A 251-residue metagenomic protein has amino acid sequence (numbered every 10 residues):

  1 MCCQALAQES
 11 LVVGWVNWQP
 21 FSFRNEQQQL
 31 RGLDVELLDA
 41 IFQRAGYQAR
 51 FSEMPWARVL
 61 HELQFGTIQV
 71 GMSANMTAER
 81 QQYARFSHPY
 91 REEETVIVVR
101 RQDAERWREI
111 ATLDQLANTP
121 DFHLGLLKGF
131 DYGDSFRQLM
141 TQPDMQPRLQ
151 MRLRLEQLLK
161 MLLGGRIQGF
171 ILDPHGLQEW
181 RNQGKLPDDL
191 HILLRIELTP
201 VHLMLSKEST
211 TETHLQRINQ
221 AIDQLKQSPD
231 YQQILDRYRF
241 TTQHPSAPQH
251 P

Functional and structural regions predicted by a protein language model:
A7-Q82, M151-R152, I218, R237: Extracytoplasmic small-molecule ligand-binding "clamshell" domains of the periplasmic binding protein/Venus flytrap
L11-N17, S22-F23, R31, A111-Y132: Short loop->beta-strand "edge-of-pocket" segments that line small-molecule binding or catalytic clefts across diverse
W15-Q19, E93-T95, Q183-N219, T241-H250: Periplasmic-binding protein-like
V35-A45, Q102-I110, D114-H123, L203-Y238: Extended ligand-binding regions for polar small-molecule ligands
L38-Y47, Q115-D121, L126-R152, L159 (+2 more regions): Ligand-binding cleft/hinge of the Venus flytrap
F51-N118, G129-Y132, L194-I196: Acidic, polar ligand-binding/catalytic clefts
A57-Q69, R85, D114-Q115, L155-G176 (+1 more regions): Short helices/loops that flank or line small-molecule/ion binding pockets
R58-L60, S73-Y83, Q138, Q168-E197: A ligand-binding cleft/hinge motif common to bilobed small-molecule-binding domains
